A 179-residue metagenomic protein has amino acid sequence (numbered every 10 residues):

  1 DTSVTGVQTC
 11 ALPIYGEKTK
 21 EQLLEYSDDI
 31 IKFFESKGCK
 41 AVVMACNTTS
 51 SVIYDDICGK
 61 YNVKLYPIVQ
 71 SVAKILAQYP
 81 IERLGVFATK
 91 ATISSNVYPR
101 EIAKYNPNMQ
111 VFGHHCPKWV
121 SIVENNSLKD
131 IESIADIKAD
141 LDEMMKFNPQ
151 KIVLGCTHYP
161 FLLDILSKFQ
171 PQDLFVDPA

Functional and structural regions predicted by a protein language model:
D1-C10: Single conserved hydrophobic/aromatic residue that forms the stacking wall/gate of nucleotide- or nucleobase-binding
A11-I31, S121-L128: N-terminal beta-loop-helix "entrance" segment that forms/cooperates in small-molecule cofactor or anionic ligand
E25-K40, D142-F147: A short, N-terminal amphipathic alpha-helix
F34-A88: Glycine/small-residue-rich loop that forms an oxyanion/phosphate-binding "nest" at active or ligand-binding sites
K40-C46, Q150-G155, F175-V176: Short glycine-rich phosphate-binding loop at a beta-alpha junction
Y66-Q70, Q172-A179: Conserved phosphate-binding/catalytic loops in two-lobed NTP-binding clefts
Y66-V120: Conserved beta-alpha
Y105-F169: Active-site rim beta-loop-alpha module in soluble metabolic enzymes
